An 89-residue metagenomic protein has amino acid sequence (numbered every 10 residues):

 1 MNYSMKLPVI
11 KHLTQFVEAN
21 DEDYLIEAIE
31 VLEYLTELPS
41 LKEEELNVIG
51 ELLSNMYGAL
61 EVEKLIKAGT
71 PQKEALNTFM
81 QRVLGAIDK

Functional and structural regions predicted by a protein language model:
N2-K89: C-terminal alpha-helical interaction appendages
